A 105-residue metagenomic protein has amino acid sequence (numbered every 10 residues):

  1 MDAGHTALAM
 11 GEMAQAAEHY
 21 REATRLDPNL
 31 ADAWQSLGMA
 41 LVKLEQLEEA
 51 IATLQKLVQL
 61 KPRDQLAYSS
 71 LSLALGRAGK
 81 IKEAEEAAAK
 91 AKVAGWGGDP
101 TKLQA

Functional and structural regions predicted by a protein language model:
A9-E22, L44-K56, A78-K90, G95: Structural signature of tandem alpha-helical TPR/SEL1-like repeats, specifically the intra-repeat loop/turn
A33, A67, P100-T101: TPR alpha-solenoid repeat register
W96-A105: Short, charged, intrinsically disordered terminal tails
